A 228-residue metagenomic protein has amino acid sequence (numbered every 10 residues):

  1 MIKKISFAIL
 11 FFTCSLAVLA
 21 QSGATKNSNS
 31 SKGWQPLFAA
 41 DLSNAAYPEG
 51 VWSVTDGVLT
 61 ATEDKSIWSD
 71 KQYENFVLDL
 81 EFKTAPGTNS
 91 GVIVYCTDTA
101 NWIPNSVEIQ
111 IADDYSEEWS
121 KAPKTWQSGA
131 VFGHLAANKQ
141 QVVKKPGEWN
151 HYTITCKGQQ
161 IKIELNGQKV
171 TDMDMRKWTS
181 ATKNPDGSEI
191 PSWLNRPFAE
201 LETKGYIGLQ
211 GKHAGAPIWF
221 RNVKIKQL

Functional and structural regions predicted by a protein language model:
M1-T25: Bacterial Sec-dependent N-terminal signal peptides
Q21-L228: Carbohydrate-interacting regions of secretory-pathway proteins
